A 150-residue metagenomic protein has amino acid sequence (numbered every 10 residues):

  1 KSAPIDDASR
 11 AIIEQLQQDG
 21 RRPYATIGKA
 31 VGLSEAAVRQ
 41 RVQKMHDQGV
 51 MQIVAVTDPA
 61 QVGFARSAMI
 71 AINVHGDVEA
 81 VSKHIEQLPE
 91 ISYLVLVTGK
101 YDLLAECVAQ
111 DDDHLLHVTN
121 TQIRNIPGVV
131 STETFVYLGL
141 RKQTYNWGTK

Functional and structural regions predicted by a protein language model:
K1-K150: A compositional/biophysical signature of low hydrophobicity enriched in polar/charged and small residues
